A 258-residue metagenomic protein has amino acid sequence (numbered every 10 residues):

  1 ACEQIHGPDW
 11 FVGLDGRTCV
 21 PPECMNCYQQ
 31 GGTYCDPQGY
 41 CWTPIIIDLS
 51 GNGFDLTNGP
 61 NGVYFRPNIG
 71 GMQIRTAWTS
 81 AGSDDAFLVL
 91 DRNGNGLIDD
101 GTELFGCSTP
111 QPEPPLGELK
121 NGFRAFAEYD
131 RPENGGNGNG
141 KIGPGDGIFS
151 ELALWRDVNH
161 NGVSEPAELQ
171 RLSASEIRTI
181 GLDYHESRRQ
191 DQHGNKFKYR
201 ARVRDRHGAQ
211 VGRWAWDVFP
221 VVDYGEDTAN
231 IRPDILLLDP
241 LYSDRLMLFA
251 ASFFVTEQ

Functional and structural regions predicted by a protein language model:
A1-C41: Extracellular/cell-surface secretome signature
C24-Y28, C35-Q258: Calcium-binding acidic motifs and repeat modules
